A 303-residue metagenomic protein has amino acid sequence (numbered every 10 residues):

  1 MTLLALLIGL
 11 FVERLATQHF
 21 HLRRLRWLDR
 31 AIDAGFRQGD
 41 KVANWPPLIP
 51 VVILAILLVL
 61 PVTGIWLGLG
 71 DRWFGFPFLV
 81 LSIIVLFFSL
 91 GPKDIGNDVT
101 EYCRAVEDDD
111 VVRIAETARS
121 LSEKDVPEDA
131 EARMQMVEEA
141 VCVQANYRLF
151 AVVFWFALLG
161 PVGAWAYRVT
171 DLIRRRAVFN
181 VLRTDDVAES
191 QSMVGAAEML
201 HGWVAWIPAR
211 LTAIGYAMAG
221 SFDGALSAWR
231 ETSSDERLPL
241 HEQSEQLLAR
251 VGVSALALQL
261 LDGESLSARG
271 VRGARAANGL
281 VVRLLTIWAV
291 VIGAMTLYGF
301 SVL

Functional and structural regions predicted by a protein language model:
M1-L303: Hydrophobic N-terminal alpha-helices or hydrophobic patches in metabolic proteins across all domains of life
